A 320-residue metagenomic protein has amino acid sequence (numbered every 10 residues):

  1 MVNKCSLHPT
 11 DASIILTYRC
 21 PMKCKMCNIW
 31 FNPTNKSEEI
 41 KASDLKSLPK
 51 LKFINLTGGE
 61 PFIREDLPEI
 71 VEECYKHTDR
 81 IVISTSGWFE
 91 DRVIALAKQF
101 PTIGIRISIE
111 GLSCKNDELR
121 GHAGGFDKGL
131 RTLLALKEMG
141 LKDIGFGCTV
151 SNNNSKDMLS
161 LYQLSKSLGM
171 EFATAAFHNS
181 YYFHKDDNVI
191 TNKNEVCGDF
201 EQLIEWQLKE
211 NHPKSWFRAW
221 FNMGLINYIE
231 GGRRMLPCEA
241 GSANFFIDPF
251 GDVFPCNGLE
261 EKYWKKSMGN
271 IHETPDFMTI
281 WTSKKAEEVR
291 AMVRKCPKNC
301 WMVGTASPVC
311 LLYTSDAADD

Functional and structural regions predicted by a protein language model:
M1-I103, Y181, D199: Conserved alpha-helical substructure of the radical SAM core
T10-I15, F221-N227, I280-R290: Short, intrinsically disordered, charge-biased short linear motifs at domain edges
C20, C24-C27, C238, C256 (+2 more regions): Short cysteine clusters
I29-K36, E261-K265, T305-L312: Iron-sulfur (Fe-S) cluster-binding segments and ferredoxin-like electron-carrier domains, especially [2Fe-2S]
K36-I40, H77, Q99, I103-E110 (+2 more regions): Radical SAM enzyme [4Fe-4S]-AdoMet core and its adjacent flexible, acidic and glycine-rich loops/tails across
L259-S307: Membrane-interface junctions of multi-pass transporters
Y313-D320: Conserved small/polar residues in nucleotide/adenosyl-binding loops
